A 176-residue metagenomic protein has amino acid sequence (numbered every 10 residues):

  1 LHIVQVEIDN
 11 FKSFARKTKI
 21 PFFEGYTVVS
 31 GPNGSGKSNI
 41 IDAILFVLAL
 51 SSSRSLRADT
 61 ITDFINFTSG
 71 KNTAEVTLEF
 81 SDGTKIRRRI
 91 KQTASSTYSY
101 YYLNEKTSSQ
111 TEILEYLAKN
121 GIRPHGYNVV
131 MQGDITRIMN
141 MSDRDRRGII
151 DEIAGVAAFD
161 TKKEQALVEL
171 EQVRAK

Functional and structural regions predicted by a protein language model:
H2-K176: Gly/Lys-enriched N-terminal cap/neck module of very large, oligomeric protein machines
